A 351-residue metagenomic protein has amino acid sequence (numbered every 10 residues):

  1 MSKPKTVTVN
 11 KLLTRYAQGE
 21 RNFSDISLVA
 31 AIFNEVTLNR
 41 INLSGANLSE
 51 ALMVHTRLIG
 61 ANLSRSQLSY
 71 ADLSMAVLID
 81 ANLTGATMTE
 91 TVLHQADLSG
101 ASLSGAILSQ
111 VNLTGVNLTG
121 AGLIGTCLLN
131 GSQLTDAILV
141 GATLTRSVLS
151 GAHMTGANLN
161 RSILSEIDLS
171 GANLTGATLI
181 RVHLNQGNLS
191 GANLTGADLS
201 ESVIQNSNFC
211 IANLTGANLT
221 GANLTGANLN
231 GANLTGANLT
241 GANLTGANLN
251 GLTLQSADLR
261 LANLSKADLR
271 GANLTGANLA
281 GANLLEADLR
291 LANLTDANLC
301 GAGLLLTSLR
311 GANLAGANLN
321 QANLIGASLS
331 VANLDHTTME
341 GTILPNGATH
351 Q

Functional and structural regions predicted by a protein language model:
S2-Q351: Tandem repeat scaffolds
